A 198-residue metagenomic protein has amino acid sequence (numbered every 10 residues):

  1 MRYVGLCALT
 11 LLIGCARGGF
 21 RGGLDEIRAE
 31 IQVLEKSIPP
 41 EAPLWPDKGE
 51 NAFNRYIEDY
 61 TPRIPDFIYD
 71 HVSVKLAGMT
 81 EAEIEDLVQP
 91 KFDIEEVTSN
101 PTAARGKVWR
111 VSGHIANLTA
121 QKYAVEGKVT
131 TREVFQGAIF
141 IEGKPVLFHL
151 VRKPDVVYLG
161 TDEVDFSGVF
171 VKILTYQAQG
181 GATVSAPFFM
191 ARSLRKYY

Functional and structural regions predicted by a protein language model:
G5-L12: Bacterial N-terminal signal peptides
C15-Y198: OB-fold and OB-like single-stranded nucleic-acid-recognition modules and their adjacent interaction interfaces
